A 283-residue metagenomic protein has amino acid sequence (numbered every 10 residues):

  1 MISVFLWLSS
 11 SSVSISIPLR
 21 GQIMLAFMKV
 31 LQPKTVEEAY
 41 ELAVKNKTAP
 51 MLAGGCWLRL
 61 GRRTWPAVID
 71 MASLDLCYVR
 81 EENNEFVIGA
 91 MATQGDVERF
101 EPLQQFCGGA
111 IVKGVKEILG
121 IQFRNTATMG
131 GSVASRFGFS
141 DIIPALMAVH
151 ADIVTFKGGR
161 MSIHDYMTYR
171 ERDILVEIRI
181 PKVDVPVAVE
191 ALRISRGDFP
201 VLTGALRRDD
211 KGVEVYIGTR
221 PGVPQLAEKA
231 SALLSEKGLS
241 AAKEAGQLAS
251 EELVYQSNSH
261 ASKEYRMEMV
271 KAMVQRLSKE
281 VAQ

Functional and structural regions predicted by a protein language model:
S16-Q283: C-terminal structural segment of proteins
